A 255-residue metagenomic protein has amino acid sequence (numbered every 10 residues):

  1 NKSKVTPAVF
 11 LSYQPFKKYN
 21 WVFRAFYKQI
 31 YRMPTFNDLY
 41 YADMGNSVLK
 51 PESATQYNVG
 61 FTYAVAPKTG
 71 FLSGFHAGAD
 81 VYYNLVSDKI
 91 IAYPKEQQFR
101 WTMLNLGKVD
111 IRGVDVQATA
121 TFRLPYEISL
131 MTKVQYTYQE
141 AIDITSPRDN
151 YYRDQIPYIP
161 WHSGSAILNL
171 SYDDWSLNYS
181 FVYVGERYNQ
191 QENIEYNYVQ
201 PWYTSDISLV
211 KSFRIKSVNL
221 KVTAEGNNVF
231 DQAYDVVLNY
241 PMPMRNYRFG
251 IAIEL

Functional and structural regions predicted by a protein language model:
N1, A42-L49, R100-L106, R148-Q155 (+2 more regions): Extracellular loop and loop/strand-boundary signature of outer-membrane beta-barrel proteins
N1-K18: Signature of Gram-negative outer-membrane beta-barrel scaffolds
S3-V5, S53-Y57, S73, D110-V114 (+3 more regions): Residues that define the transmembrane beta-barrel architecture of outer-membrane proteins
V9-Y13, V59-Y63, V81, V116-A120 (+6 more regions): Residues on the lipid-exposed face of transmembrane beta-strands in outer-membrane beta-barrel proteins
Y13-K17, F23, Y63-T69, A118-L124 (+5 more regions): Outer-membrane beta-barrel proteins
Q14-F16, V22-F26, P51-R112, Q117-T121: Membrane-embedded beta-barrel scaffold of Gram-negative outer-membrane proteins
G74-L85, L104-N189, S217-K221, F230: Gram-negative outer-membrane beta-barrel transporters
S87-D88, R123, L130, Y183-Q190 (+2 more regions): C-terminal beta-signal and adjacent terminal beta-strands/loops of Gram-negative outer-membrane beta-barrel proteins
